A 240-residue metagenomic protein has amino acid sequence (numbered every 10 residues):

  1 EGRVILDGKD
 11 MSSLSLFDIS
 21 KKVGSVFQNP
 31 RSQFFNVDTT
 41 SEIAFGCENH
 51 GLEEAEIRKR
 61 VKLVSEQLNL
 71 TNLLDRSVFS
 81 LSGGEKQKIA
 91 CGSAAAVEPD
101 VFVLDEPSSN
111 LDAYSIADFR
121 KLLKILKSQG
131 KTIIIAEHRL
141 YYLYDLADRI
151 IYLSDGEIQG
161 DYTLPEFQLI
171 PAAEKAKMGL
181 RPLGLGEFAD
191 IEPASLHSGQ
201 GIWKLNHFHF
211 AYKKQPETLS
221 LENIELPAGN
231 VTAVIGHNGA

Functional and structural regions predicted by a protein language model:
G2-K9: Conserved ABC transporter NBD signature motif
A55-L73: Conserved ABC ATPase "signature" region
S77-L81, E85: Conserved ABC ATPase signature
C91-G92: Hydrophobic anchor residue at the start of the ABC signature
F102-D105: Catalytic Walker B motif of ABC-type/P-loop ATPase nucleotide-binding domains
A113-S115: Helix N-cap at the start of a conserved alpha-helix in ABC-type nucleotide-binding domains
E137-H138: H-loop/switch region of ABC-family ATPase nucleotide-binding domains
